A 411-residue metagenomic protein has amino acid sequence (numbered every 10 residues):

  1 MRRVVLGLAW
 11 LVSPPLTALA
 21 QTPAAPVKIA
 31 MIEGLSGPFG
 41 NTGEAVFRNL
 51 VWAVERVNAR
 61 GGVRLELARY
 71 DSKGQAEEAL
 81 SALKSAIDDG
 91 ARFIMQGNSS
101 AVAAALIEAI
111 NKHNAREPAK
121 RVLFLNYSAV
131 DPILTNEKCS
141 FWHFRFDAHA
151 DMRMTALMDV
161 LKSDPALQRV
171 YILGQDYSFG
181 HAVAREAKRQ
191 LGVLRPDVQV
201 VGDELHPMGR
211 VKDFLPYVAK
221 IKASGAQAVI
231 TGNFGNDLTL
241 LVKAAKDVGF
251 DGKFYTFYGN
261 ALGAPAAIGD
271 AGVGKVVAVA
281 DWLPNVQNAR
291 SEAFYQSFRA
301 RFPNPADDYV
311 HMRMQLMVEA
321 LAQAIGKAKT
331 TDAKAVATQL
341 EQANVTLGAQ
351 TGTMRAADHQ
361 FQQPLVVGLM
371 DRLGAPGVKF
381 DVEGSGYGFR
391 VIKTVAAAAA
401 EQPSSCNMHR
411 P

Functional and structural regions predicted by a protein language model:
M1-K28, A59-R60, D88, H409-P411: Short, low-complexity disordered leader/linker segments with a strong preference for bacterial N-terminal type II
T22-A24, R48-L67, G192-D197: Signal peptide-proximal N-terminal region of secreted/periplasmic/extracellular or secretory-lumen proteins
P26, N41-V46, A59-L134, F146 (+2 more regions): Beta-alpha junction/loop-to-helix N-cap segments that form part of ligand/metal-binding clefts
P26-V51, Y70-E77, N98-S99, L173-A182 (+2 more regions): Extracytoplasmic "Venus flytrap"
V27, N344, G348-P411: Solvent-exposed, acidic/polar segments of extracytosolic/periplasmic ligand-binding ectodomains
E78-S81, P132-I133, F141-G249, N285-A293: Extracellular/periplasmic Venus flytrap/periplasmic-binding protein
A86-S100, E117-Y127, R169-G174, G225-G235 (+3 more regions): Periplasmic-binding protein-like
S140, V242-L316, G326-T331, G384-R410: Extracellular/periplasmic periplasmic-binding protein-like sensory domains
